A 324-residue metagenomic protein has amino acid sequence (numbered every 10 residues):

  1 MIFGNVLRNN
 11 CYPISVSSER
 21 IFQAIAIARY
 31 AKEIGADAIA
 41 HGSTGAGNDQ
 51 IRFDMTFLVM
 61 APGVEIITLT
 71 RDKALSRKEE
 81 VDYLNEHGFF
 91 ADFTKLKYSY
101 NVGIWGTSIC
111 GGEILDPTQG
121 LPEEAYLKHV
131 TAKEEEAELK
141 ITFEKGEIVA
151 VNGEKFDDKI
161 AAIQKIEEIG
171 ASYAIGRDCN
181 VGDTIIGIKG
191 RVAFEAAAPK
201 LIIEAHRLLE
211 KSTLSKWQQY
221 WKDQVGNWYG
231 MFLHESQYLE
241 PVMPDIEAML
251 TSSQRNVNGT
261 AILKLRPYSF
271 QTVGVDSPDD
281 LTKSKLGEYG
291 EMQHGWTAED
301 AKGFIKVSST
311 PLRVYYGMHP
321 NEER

Functional and structural regions predicted by a protein language model:
M1-R324: Nucleotide-activated chemistry modules centered on ATP-dependent adenylation/adenylyltransferase
